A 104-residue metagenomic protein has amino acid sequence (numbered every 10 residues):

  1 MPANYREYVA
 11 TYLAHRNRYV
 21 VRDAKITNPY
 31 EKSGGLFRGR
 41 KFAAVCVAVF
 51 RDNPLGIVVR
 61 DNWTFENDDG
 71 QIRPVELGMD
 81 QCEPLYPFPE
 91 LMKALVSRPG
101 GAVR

Functional and structural regions predicted by a protein language model:
M1-R104: Cystatin/cathelin-like cysteine-protease inhibitor module
